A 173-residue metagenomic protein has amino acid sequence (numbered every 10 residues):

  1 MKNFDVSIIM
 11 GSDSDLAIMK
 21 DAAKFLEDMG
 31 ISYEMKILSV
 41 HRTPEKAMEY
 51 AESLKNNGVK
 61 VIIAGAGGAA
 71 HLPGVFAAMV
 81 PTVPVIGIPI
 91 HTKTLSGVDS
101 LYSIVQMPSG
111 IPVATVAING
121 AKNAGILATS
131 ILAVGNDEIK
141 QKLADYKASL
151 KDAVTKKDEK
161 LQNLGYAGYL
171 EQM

Functional and structural regions predicted by a protein language model:
K2-D5, M29-S32, N57-K60, V80-V85 (+1 more regions): Short coil/turn connectors at secondary-structure junctions
K2-R42: Glycine-rich phosphate/diphosphate-binding loop of Rossmann-like nucleotide-binding domains
F4, M10-A17, D21, S96-M173: C-terminal binding/interaction regions
Y33-N57: N-terminal beta-loop-helix "entrance" segment that forms/cooperates in small-molecule cofactor or anionic ligand
S39-V40, G65-A69, P89, V116-G120: Active-site nucleophile and cofactor-binding loops and adjacent substrate-binding regions of central metabolic enzymes
Y50-P89: Glycine-rich phosphate-binding loop
I90-T94: Short, acidic/turn-prone active-site loops that include or flank metal/cofactor- and phosphate-binding residues
